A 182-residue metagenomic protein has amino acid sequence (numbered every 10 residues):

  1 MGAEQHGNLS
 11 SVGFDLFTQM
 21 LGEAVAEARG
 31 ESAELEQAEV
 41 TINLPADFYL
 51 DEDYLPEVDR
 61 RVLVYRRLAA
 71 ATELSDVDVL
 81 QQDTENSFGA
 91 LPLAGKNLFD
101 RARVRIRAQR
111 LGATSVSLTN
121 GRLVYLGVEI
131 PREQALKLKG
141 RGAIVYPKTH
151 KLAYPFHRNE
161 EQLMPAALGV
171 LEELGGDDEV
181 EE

Functional and structural regions predicted by a protein language model:
M1-E182: Accessory helical-bundle/CTD segments and flexible terminal tails appended to RecA-like ATPase motors
